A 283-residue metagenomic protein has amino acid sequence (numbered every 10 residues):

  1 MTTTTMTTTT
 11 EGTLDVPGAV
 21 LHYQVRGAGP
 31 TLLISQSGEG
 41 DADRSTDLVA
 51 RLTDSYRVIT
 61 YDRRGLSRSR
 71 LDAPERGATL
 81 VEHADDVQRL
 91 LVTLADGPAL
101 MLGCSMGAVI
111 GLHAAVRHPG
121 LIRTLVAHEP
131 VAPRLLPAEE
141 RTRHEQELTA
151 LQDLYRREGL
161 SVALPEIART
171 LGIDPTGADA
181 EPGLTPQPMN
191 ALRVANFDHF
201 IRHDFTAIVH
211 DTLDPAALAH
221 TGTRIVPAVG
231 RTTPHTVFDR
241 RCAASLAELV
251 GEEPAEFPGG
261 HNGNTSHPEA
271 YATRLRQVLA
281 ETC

Functional and structural regions predicted by a protein language model:
G12-L71, Q277: Conserved HGGG/HGGXW glycine-rich cap/lid loop of the alpha/beta-hydrolase fold
G27, T93-G97, T282: Glycine-rich phosphate-binding loop signature in dinucleotide/nucleotide-binding domains
I34-G38, S105, G230: Glycine-rich His-Gly loop
D62-L66, V131, P258-G260: Short beta-to-alpha linker loops that shape the active-site pocket of alpha/beta-hydrolase fold enzymes
G65-L100: Active-site loop/oxyanion-hole signature of alpha/beta-hydrolase fold enzymes
G97-A138: Conserved hydrolase catalytic core segment
R143-T149, L154-S245, L249-E253: Alpha/beta-hydrolase
R241, E248-C283: Catalytic active-site module of serine/aspartate enzymes centered on a nucleophile-bearing elbow/loop
